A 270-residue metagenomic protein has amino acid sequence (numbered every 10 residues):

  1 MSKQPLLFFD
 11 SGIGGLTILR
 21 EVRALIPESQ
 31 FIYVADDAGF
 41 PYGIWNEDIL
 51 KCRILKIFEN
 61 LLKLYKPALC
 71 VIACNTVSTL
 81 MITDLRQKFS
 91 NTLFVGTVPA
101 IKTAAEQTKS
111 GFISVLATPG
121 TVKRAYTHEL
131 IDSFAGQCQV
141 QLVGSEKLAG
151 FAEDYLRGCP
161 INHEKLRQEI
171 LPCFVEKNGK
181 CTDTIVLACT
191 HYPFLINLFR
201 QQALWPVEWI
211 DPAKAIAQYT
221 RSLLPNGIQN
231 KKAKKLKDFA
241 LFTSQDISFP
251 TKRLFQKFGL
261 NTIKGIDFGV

Functional and structural regions predicted by a protein language model:
M1-V270: Non-catalytic structural scaffold of enzyme domains
